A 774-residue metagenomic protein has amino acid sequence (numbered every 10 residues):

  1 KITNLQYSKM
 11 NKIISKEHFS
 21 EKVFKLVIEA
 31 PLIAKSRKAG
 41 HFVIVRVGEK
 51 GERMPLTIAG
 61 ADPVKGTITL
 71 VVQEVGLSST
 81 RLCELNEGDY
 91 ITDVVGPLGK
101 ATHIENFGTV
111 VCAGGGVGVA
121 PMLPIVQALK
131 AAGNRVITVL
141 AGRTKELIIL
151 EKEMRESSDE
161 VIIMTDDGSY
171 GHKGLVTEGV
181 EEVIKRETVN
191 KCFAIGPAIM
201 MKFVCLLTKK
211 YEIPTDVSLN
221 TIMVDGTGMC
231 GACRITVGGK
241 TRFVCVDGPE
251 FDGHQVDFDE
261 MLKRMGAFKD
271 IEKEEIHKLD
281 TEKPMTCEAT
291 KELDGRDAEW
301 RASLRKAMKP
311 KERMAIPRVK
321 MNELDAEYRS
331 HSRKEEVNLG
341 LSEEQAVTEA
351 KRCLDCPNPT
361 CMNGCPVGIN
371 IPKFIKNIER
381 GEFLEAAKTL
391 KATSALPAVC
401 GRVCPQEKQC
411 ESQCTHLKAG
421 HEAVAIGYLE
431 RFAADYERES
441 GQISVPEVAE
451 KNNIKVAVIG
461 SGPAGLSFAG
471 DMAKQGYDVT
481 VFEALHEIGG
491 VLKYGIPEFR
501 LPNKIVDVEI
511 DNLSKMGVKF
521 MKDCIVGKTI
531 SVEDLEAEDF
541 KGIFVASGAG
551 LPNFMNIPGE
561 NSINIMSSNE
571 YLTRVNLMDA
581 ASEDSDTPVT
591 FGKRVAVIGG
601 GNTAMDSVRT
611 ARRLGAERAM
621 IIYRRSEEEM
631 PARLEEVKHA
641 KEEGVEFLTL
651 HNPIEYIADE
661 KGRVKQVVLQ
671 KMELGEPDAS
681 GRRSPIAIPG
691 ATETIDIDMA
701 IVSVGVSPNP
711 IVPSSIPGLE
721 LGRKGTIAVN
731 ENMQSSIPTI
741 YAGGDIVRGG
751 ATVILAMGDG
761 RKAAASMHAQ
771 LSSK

Functional and structural regions predicted by a protein language model:
S8-E87: Ferredoxin-reductase
L77-V224: FNR/FR-type flavoprotein reductase catalytic core
R143-K152, D478-V481, L485-M516, F520 (+2 more regions): Rossmann-like dinucleotide-binding cores of NAD(P)H-dependent redox enzymes
G248-P249, F258-K455, N503, V545-M566 (+9 more regions): Ferredoxin-type iron-sulfur electron-transfer modules and their immediate structural context
L429, A433-A449, V508-K528, P552-L614 (+1 more regions): Glycine-rich dinucleotide-binding loop and its adjacent helix/turn
E450, K455-I459, D507-I557, E655-V664 (+4 more regions): Feature captures the FAD/FMN-dependent oxidoreductase FAD-binding
K455-D478, M605-R612: N-terminal Rossmann-like FAD-binding beta1-loop-alpha1 element of flavoenzymes
N561-G592, P677-G750: FAD-site-proximal beta/loop scaffold in flavoenzymes
